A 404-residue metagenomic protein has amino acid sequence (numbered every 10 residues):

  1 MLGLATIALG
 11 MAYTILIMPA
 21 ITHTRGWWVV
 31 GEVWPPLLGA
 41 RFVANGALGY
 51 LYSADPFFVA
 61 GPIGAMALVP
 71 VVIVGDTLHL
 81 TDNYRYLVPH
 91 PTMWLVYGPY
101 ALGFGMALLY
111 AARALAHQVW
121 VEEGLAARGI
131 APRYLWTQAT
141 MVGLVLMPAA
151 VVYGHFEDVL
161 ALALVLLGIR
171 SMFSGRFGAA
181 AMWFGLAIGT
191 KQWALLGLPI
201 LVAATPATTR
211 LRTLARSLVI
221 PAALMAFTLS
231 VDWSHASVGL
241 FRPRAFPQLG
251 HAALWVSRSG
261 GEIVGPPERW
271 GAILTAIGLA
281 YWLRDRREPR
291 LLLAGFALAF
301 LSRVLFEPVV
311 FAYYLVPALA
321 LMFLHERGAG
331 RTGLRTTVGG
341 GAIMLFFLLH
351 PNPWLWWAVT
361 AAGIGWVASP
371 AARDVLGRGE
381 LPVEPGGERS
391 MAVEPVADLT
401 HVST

Functional and structural regions predicted by a protein language model:
M1-I169, T205-A312, D374-T404: Primarily membrane-embedded glycan-assembly and transfer machineries that use lipid-linked glycans
L146-A149, V165-I169, G178-V202, A297-L305 (+1 more regions): Membrane-interface alpha helices of multi-pass inner-membrane proteins
A163-L164, I273, L315-L321, W356-I364: Hydrophobic core segments of alpha-helical transmembrane domains in multi-pass membrane proteins
A179, R210-S217, G328-R335: Membrane-interface alpha-helices at helix entry/exit sites of multi-pass transporters
F311-R331: Hydrophobic/aromatic-rich transmembrane helices and adjacent perimembrane loops
G328-T404: Aromatic-enriched
